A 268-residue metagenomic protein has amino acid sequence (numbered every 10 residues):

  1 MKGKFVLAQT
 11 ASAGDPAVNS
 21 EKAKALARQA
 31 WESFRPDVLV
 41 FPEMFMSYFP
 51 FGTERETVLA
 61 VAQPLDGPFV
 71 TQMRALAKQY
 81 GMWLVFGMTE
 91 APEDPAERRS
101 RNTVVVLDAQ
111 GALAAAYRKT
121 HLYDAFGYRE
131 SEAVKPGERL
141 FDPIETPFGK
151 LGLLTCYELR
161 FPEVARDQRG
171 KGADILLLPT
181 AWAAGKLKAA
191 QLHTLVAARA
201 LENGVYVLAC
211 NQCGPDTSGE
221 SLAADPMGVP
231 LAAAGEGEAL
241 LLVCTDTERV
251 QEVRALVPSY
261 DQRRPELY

Functional and structural regions predicted by a protein language model:
M1-V6: Extreme N-terminal starter segment of soluble prokaryotic enzymes
Q9-P16: Short polar catalytic/cofactor-binding loops
V18-Q29, F161-R166: Short, acidic/polar
K24-Q110, A116, A184-L201: Cys-nucleophile CN-hydrolase/nitrilase-fold catalytic domain and related Cys-dependent amidase chemistry that acts on
S47, V105, A116-Y123, L222 (+1 more regions): Short beta->alpha transition motifs characteristic of CBS
A62-V85, K150, L159-L241: CN hydrolase (nitrilase-like) catalytic-core segments centered on the catalytic cysteine and neighboring Lys/Glu
L65, D94-K171, A184-T194, A255-S259 (+1 more regions): Active-site catalytic loop in hydrolytic enzyme cores
F86-M88, N102-V106, D142, S221-A223 (+1 more regions): Short beta-strand scaffold segments in enzyme catalytic cores
